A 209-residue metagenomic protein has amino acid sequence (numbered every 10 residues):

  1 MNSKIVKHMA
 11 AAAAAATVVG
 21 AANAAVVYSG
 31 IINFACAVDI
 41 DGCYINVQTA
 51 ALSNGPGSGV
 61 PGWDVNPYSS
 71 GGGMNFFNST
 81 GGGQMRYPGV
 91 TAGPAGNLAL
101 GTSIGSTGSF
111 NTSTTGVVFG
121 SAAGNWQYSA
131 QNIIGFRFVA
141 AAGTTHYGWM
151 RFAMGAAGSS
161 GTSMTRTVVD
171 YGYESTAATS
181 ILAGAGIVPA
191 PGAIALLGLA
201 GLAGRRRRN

Functional and structural regions predicted by a protein language model:
N2-S29, E174-R205: Short, threonine-centered small-residue motifs that mark membrane-proximal processing/anchoring sites and TM-junction
A25-G148, M154-G186: A domain-level signal for the mature, folded cores of soluble proteins
R208-N209: Membrane-interface capping segments at transmembrane-helix boundaries
